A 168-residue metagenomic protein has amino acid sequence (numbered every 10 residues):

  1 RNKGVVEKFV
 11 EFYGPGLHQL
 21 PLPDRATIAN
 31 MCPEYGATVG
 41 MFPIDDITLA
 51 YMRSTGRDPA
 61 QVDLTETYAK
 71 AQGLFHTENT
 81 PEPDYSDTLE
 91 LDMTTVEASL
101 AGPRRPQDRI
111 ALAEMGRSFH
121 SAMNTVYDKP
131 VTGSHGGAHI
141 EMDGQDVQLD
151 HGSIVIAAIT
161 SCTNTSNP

Functional and structural regions predicted by a protein language model:
R1-P168: Fe-S-dependent hydro-lyases/dehydratases of central metabolism
